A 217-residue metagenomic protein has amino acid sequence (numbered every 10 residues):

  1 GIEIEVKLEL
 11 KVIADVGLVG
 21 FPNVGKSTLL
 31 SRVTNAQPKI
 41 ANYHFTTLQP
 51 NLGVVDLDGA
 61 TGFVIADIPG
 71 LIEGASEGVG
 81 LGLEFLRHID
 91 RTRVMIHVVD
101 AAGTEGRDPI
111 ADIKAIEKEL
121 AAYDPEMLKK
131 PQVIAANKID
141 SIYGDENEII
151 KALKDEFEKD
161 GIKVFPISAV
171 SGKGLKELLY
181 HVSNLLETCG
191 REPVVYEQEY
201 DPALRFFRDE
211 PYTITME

Functional and structural regions predicted by a protein language model:
G1-V79, L83-M95, V99, E177-N184: Conserved G1/Walker A P-loop phosphate-binding module
E3-K7, L18-V19, V24, T104-R107 (+2 more regions): C-terminal-of-GTPase-core extension/linker across diverse P-loop GTPases
